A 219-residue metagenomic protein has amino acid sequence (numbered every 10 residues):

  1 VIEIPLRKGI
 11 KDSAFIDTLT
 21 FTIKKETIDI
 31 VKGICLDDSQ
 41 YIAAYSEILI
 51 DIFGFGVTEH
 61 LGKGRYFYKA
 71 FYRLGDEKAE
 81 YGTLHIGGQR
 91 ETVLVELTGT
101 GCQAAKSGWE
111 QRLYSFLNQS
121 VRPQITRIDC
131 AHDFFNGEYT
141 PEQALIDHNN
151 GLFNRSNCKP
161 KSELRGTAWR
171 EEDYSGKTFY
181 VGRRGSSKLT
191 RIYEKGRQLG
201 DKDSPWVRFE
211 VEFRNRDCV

Functional and structural regions predicted by a protein language model:
V1-V219: Structured, helix-rich domain cores that form ligand/interaction pockets
